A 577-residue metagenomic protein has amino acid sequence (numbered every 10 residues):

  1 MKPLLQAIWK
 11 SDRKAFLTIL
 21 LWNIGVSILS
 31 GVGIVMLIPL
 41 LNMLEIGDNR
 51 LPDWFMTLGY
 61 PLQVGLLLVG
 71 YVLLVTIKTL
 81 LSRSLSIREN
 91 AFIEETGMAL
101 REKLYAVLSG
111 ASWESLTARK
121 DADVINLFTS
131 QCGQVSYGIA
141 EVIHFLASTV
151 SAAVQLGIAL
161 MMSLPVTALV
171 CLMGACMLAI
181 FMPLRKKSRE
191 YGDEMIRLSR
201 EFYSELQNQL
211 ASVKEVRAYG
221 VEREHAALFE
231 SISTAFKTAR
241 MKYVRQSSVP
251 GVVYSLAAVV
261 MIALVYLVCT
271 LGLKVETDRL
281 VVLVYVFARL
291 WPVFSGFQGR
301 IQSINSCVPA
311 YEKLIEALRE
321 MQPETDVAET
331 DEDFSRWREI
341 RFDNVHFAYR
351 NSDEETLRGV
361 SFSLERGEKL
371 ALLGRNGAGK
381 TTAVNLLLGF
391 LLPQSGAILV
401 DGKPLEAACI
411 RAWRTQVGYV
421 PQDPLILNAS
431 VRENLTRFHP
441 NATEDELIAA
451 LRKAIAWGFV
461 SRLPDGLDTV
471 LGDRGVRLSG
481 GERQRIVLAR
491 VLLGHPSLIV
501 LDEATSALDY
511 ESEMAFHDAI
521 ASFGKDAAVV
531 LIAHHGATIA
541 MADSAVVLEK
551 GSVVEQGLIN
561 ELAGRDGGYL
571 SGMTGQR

Functional and structural regions predicted by a protein language model:
I8-R13, W113-E114, S130-V142, K187-L198 (+7 more regions): An intracellular "coupling" helix at the cytosolic face of ABC transporter transmembrane type-1 domains
L17-I77, L160-P165, T277: Transmembrane helix-loop-helix hairpins at lipid-water interfaces of multipass membrane proteins, especially the type-1
L37, I77, I143-R185, M241-F287: A hydrophobic transmembrane-helix motif
E89, S109-V154, A211: Juxtamembrane loop-to-helix connectors within ABC transporter transmembrane domains
E102, L399, R432-D473, H517-D518 (+1 more regions): ABC ATPase nucleotide-binding domain helical subdomain, centered on the C-loop/LSGGQ "ABC signature"
R217-V221, R245-S248, L290-A317, V327: Cytosolic ends of transmembrane helices, especially the final helix of ABC transmembrane type-1 domains
L388: Helix-to-loop junction immediately C-terminal to a conserved catalytic motif
T415-G418, D423, N434, K453-A454 (+1 more regions): ABC-family ATPase nucleotide-binding domain "signature/switch" substructure
